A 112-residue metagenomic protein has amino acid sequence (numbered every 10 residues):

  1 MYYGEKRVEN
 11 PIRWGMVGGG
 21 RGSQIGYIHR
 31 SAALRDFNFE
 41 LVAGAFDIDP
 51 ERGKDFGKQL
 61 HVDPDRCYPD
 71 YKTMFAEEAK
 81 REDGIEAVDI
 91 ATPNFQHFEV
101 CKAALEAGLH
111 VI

Functional and structural regions predicted by a protein language model:
M1-V62: N-terminal Rossmann-like dinucleotide-binding module
R66-I112: Beta-loop-alpha module in the N-terminal Rossmann-like domain of NAD(P)-dependent dehydrogenases, especially those
